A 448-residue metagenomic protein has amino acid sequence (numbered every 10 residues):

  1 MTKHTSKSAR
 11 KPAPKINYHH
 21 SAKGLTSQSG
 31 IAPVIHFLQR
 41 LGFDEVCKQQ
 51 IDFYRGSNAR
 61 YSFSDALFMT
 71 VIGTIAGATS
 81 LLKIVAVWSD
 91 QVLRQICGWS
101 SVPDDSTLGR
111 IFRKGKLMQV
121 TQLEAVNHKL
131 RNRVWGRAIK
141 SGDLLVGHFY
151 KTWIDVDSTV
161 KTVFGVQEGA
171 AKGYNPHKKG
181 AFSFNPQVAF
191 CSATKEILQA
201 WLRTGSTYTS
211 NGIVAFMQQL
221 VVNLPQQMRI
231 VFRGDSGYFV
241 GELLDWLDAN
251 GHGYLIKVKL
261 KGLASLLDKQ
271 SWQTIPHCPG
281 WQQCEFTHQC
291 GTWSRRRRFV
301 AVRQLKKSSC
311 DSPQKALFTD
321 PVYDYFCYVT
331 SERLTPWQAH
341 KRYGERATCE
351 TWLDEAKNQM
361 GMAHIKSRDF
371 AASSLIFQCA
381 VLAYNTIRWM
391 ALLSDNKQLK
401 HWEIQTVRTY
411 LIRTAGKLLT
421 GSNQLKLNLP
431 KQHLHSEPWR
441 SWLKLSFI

Functional and structural regions predicted by a protein language model:
M1-A181, N185-T207, N211-N223, L247-N250 (+3 more regions): Dynamic "connector" segments at or just before major functional cores
K3-I16, H20, G253-N358, G416 (+1 more regions): An anionic, glycine-rich sequence signature occurring as long contiguous blocks
F37, I84, V160, Q338-C379 (+1 more regions): Short amphipathic alpha-helical "interface-anchor" segments enriched in bulky aromatics
Q49-N58, P336-Y343, Q359-L375, A391-E403 (+1 more regions): Short, solvent-exposed helix-loop connector elements
V87, D157, A200, R233-D235 (+3 more regions): Generic beta-strand/beta-sheet core signal
T159-K161, R203-G205, K261, K306-K307 (+7 more regions): Short, glycine-/Ser/Thr-/acidic-enriched flexible segments
R229-F239: Acidic/histidine-rich, metal-coordinating catalytic segments
G241-D245: Catalytic cores of alpha/beta
